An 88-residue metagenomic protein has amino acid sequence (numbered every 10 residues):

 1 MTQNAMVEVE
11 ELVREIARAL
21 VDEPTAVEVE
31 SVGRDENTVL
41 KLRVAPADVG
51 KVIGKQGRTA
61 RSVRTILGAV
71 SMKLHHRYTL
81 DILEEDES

Functional and structural regions predicted by a protein language model:
M1-V49, S62, I66-S88: RNA-contacting regions in translation and RNA-metabolism proteins, encompassing KH/S1 modules where present
I53-G57: Glycine-centered tight-turn and secondary-structure capping sites
